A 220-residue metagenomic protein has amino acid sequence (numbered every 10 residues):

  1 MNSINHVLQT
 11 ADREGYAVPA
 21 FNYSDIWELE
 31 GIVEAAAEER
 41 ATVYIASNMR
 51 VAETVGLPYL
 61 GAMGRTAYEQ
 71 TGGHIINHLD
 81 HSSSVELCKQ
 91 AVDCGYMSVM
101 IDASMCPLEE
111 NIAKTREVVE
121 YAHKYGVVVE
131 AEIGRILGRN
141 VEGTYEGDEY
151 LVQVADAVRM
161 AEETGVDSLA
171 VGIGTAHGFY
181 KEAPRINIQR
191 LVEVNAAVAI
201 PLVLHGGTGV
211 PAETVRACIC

Functional and structural regions predicted by a protein language model:
N2-R13, S24-R50, L57-H74, S82-I200 (+1 more regions): Alpha/beta enzyme core
Y16: Glycine- and acidic
L204-G206: Thr-Gly-centered strand-to-loop micro-motif
T208-V210: Short acidic/histidine-rich active-site segments
